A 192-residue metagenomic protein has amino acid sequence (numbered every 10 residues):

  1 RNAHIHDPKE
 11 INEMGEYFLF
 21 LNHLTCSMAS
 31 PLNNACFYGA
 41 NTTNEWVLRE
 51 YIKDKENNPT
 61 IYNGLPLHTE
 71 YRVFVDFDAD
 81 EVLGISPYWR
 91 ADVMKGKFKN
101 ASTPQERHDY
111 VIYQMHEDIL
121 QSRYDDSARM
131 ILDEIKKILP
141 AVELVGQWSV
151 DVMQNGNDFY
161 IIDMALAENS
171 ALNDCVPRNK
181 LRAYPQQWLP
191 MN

Functional and structural regions predicted by a protein language model:
R1-D133: Active-site nucleotide/adenylate-binding loops and adjacent lid/helix of ATP-dependent enzymes
R1-H6, E10, P66-L67, V152 (+3 more regions): Beta-propeller domains
T43-E45, V145-S149: A general structural motif
Y71, V150, I162: Residue-level detector of short, conserved catalytic/binding motifs and their immediate flanks
F74, D151-Q154: Conserved protein-kinase catalytic-loop segment immediately C-terminal to the catalytic Asp of the HRD motif
S122-D133, P140-G146, Q154-N192: C-terminal active-site "lid" helix and adjoining low-complexity regulatory extension at the edge of ATP-using catalytic
